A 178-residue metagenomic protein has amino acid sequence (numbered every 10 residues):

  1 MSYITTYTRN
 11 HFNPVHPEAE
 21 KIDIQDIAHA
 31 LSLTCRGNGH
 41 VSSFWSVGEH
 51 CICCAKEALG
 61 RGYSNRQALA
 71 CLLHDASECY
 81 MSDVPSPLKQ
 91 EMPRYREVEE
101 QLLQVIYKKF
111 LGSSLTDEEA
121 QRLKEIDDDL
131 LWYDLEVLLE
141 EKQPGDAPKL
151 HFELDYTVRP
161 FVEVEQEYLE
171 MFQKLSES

Functional and structural regions predicted by a protein language model:
M1-S178: Metal-dependent phosphohydrolase cores
